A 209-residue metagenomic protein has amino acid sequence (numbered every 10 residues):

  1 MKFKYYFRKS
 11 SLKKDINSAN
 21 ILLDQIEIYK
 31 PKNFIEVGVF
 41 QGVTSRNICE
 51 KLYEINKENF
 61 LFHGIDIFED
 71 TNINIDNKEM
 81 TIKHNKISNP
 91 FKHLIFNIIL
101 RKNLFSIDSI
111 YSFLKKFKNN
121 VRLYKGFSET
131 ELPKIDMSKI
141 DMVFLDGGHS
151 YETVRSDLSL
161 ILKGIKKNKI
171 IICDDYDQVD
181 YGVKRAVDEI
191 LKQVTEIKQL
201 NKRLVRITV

Functional and structural regions predicted by a protein language model:
F3-K9, N17-V209: S-adenosylmethionine/decaboxylated-SAM
